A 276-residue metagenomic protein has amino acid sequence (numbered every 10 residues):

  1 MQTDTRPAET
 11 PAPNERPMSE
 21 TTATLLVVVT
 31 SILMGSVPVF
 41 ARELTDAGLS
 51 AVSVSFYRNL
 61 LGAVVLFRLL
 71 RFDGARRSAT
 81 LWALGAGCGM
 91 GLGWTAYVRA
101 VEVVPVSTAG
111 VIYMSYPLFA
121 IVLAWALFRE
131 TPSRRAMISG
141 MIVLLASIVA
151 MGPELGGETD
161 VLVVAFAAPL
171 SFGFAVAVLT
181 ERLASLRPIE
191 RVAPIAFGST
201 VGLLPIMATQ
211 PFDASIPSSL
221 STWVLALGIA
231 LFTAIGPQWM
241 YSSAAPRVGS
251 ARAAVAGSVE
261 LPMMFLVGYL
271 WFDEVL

Functional and structural regions predicted by a protein language model:
M1-S53, C88, A96, E154-E181 (+2 more regions): Glycine-/small-residue-enriched transmembrane alpha-helix faces in small-molecule transporters and effluxers
Q2-D4, E9, L25, N59 (+5 more regions): C-terminal-most transmembrane helix of multi-pass membrane proteins
T22-L26, A51-R68, A136-I142, D160-V164 (+3 more regions): Hydrophobic alpha-helical transmembrane segments of multi-pass integral membrane proteins, especially transporters
L33-P38, F67-T108, Y113, S147-V149 (+1 more regions): Specific transmembrane alpha-helical segments of multi-pass solute transporters/efflux pumps, especially DMT/EamA
L44, V54, R58, A100 (+5 more regions): Hydrophobic/aromatic residues within transmembrane alpha-helices of multi-pass small-molecule transporters
S53-L61, V98-R129, A136, A168 (+1 more regions): Specific alpha-helical transmembrane segments that line the substrate/conduction pathway and gating interfaces
L66, C88-M90, L123, P132-G152 (+3 more regions): Hydrophobic transmembrane alpha-helices of multi-pass small-molecule transport proteins
A109-S115, L179-T200, A234-L270: Helix-helix packing/entry segments at the starts of transmembrane helices
